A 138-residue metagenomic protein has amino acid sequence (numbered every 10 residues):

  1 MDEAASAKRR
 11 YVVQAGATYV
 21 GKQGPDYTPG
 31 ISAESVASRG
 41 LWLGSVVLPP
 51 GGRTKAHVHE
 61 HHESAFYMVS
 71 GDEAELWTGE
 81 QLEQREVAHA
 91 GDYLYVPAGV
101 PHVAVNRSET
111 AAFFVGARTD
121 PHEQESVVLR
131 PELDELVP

Functional and structural regions predicted by a protein language model:
M1-L41, K55-A56, L129-P138: A short, N-terminal "cap"/entry segment at the start of jelly-roll beta-barrel domains of the cupin/DSBH fold
P29, L43-V47, A65, R85 (+2 more regions): Conserved hydrophobic/aromatic beta-strand scaffold that supports enzyme active sites
V36, H61, Q81, E109-T110: Short strand-connecting beta-turns/loops that link adjacent beta-strands
G40-L41, V58-H59, R107-E109: Short glycine/proline-enriched turns and hinge-like loops at secondary-structure junctions
G44-E60: Conserved short histidine dyad/triad with adjacent acidic residue
R53, E63-A90: A short beta-strand-loop-beta hairpin characteristic of the jelly-roll/cupin
R53-K55, E73-A74, L94, A98-V103: Histidine-centered metal-chelating micro-motifs
H89-A90, A98-E125: Ligand-binding loop in jelly-roll beta-barrel domains
